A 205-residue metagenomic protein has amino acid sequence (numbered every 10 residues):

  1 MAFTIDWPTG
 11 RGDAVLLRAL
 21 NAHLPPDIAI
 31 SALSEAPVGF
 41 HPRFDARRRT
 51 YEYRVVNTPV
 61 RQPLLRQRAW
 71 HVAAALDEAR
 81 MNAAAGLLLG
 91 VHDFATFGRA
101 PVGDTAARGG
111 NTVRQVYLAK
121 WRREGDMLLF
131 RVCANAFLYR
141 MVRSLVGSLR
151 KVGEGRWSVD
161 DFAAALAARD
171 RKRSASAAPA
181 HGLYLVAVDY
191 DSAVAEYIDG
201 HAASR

Functional and structural regions predicted by a protein language model:
M1-R205: Structured-RNA-binding interfaces characteristic of tRNA pseudouridine synthases
